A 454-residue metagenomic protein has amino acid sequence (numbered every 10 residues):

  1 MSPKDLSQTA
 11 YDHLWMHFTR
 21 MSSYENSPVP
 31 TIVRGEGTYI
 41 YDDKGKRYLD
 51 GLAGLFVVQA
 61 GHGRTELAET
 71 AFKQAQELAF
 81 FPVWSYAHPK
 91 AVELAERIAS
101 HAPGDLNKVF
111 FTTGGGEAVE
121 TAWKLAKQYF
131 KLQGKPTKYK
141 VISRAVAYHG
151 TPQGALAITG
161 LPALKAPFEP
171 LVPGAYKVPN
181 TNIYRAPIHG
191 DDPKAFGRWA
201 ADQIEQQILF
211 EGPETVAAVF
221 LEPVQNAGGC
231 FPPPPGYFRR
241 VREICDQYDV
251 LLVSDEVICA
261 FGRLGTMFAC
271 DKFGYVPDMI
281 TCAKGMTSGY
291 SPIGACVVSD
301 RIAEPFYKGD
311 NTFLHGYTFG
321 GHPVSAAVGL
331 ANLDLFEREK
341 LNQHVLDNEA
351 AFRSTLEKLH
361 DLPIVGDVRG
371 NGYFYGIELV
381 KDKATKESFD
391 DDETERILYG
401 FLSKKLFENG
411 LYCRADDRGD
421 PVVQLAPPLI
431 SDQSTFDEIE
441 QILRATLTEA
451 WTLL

Functional and structural regions predicted by a protein language model:
M1-L454: Conserved N-terminal phosphate-binding loop of PLP-dependent enzymes in the Aspartate aminotransferase
